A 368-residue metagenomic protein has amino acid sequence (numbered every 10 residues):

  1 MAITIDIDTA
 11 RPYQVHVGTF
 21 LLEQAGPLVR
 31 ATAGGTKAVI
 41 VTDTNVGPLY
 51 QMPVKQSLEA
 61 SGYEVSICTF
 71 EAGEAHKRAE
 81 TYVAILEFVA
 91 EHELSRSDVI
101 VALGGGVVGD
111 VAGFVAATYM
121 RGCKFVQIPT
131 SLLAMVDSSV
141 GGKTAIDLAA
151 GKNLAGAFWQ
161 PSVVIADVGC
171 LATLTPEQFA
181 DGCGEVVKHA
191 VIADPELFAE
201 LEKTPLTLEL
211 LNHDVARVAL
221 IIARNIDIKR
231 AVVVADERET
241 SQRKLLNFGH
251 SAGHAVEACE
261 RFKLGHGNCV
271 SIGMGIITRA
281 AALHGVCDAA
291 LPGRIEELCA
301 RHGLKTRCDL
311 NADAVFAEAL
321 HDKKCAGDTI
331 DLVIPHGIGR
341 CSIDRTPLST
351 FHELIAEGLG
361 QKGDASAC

Functional and structural regions predicted by a protein language model:
M1-V99: ATP/NTP phosphate-donor binding region
T32, E93-S95, T118-M120, D147-L148 (+6 more regions): Solvent-exposed alpha-helices and their adjacent loops that cap or buttress functional pockets in soluble metabolic
E91, Q160-V163, G169-P176, G184-E196 (+9 more regions): Generic secondary-structure signature for well-ordered alpha-helical cores
V107-F114, M135-V136, A255: Short glycine/serine/threonine-rich phosphate/pyrophosphate-binding segments that cradle anionic phosphate groups
F114-T207: A glycine/threonine-rich phosphate-anchoring loop and its flanking beta-alpha core in nucleotide/phosphate-binding
G184-V187, V286-C368: C-terminal charged capping/lid subdomain of soluble metabolic enzymes
T204-A314: Active-site segments that bind and position negatively charged phosphate/pyrophosphate groups
